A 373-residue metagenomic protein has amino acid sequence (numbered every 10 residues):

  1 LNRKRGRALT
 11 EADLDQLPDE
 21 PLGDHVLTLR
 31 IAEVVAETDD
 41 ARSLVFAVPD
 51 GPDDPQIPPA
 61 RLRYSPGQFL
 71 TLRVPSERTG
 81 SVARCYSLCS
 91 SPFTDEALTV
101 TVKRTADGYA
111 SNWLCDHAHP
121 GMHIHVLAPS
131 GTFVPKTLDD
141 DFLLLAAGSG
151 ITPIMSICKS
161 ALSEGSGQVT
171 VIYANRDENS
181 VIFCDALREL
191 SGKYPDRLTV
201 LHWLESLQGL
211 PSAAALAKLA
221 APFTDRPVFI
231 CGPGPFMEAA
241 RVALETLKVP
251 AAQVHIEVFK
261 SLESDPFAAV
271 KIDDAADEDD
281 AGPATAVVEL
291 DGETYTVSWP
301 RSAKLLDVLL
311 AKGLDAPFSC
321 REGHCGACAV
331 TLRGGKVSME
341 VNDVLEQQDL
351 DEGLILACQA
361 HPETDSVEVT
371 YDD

Functional and structural regions predicted by a protein language model:
T10-H123, D140-D141, N175-E178, R188 (+1 more regions): Ferredoxin-reductase
P75-E77, P129-S130, D372: Short, surface-exposed secondary-structure boundary micro-motifs
N112-E278, G282-V287: FNR/FR-type flavoprotein reductase catalytic core
P153, L310, L314-M339, D349-T364: Local cysteine-cluster metal-coordination motifs and their immediate loop/turn environment, predominantly Fe-S cluster
S206, H361-D373: Short flanking/linker segments adjacent to small metal-binding domains or redox-active Cys/His motifs
A281-R321: C-terminal accessory/binding modules appended to enzymatic or scaffolding proteins
